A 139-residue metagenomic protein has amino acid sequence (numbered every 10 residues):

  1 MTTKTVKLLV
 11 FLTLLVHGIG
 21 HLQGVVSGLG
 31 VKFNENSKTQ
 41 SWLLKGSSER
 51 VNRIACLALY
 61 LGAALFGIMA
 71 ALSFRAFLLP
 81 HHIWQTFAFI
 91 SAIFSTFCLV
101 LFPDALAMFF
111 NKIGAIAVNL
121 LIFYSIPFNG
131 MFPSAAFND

Functional and structural regions predicted by a protein language model:
T2-D139: Membrane-interface extramembranous regions
